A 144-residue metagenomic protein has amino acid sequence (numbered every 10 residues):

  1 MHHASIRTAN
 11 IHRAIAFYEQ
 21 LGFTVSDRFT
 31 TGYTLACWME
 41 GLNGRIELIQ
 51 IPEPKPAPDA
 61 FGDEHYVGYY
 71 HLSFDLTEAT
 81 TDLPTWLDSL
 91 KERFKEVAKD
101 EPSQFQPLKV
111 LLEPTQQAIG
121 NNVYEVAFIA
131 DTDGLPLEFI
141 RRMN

Functional and structural regions predicted by a protein language model:
M1-N10, C37-E40, D59-K95, E125-A130: Vicinal oxygen chelate
R7-I46, P52: Core segments of cupin and vicinal oxygen chelate
R28-T30, C37, P84-N144: Vicinal oxygen chelate
T34, E53-A60, E113: A short, acidic/glycine-rich surface segment
G44, T77, F139: Residue-level marker of positions within ordered structural domains that often coincide with functionally constrained
G44-E47, P56-A57, G134-L135: Short, charged/polar, Gly/Pro-enriched secondary-structure boundary elements
I51-E53, R142-M143: Acetyl-CoA-dependent GNAT
